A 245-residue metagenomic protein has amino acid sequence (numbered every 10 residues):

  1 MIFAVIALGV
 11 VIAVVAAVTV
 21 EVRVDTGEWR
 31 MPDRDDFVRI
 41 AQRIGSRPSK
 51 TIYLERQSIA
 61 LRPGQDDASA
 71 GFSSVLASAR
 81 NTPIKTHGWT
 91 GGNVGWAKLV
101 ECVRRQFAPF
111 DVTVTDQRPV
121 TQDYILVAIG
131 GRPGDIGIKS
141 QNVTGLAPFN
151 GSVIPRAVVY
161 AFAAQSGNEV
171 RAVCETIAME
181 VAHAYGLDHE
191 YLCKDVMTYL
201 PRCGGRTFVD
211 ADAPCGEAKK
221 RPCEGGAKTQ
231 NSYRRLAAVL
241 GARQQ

Functional and structural regions predicted by a protein language model:
V5-A13: Bacterial N-terminal signal peptides
I12, A17-W89: Disordered inhibitory propeptide/activation segment of secreted metzincin zinc metalloprotease zymogens, centered on
P32, F37, R43-G45, T51 (+1 more regions): Replace "(M1/M4/M9/M12/WLM)" with "(e.g., M1/M4/M8/M9/M12/M26/WLM)" and add "not limited to" to clarify scope
P32-R39, I44-T51, Q57-I59, T90-L192 (+1 more regions): Metzincin-family zinc-dependent endopeptidase catalytic domain
R62-D66, G137, G205-F208: Short acidic/His/Gly/Ser-rich catalytic and metal-binding motifs that mark active-site loops of diverse hydrolases
S74-R80, A147-F149, C215-E217: Charged, glycine/proline-rich intrinsically disordered loops and linkers
